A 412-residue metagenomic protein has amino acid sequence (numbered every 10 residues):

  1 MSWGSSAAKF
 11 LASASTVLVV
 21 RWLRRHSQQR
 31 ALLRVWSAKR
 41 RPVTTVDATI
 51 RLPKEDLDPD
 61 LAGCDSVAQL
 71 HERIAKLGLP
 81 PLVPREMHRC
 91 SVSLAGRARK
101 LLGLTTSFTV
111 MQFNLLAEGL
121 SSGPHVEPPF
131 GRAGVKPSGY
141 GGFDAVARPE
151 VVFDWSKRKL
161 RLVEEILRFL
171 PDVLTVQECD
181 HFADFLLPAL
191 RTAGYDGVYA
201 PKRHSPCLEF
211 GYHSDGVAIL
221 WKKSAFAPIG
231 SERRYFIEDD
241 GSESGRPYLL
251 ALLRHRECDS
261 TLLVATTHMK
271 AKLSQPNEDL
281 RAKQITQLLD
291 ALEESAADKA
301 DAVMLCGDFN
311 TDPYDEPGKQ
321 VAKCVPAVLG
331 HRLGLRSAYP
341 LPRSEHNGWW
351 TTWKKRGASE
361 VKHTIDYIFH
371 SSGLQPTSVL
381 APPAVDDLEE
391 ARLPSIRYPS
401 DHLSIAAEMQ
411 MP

Functional and structural regions predicted by a protein language model:
S2-A12, L18-A145, L187, A193 (+1 more regions): Acidic, histidine-bearing metal-coordination/catalytic regions of metal-dependent phosphoesterases
K9, T44-K100, D172, F182 (+6 more regions): Metal-dependent phosphoester-hydrolase catalytic domains
D60-S107, F113-L115, W155, V173-K270 (+1 more regions): Structured beta-strand-rich core segments of catalytic domains in phosphoester-bond hydrolases
L115, M269, D308-F309, L403: Active-site metal-binding loops of divalent metal-dependent hydrolases
L115-K157, P206-E209, D240-S242, K270-L280: Acidic/histidine-rich helix-loop elements that form or flank divalent-metal/phosphate-binding sites at the catalytic
S121-V126, L187-P188, E209-S214, R233 (+5 more regions): Short aromatic-enriched loop/helix-cap "lid" or pocket-rim segments at secondary-structure transitions that line
D154-L167: Short, acidic/polar
R158, F182, L186, R281-Q284 (+1 more regions): Stable alpha-helical elements in mature extracytoplasmic
